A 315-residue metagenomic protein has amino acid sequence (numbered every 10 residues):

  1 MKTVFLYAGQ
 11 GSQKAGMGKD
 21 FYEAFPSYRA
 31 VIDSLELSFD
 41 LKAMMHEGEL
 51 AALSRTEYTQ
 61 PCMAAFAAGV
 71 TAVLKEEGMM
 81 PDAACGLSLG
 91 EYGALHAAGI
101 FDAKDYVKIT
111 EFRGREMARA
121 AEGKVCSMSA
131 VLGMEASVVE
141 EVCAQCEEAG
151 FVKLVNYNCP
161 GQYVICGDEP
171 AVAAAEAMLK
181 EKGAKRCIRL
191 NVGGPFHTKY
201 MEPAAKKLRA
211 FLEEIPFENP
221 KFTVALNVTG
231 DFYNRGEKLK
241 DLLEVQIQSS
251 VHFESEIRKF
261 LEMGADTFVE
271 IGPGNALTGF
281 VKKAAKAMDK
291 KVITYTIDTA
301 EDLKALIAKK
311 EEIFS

Functional and structural regions predicted by a protein language model:
M1-V139, T267-K286, K291-A300, I313: FabD-like malonyl-/acyl-CoA
G11-S12, E36-K42, A98-Q248: Alpha/beta catalytic cores of group-transfer enzymes, especially the acyltransferase/condensing modules of polyketide
T59-P61, P195-F196, S250, E254: Glycine-rich phosphate/pyrophosphate-binding beta-alpha loops
K75, K180, L261-G264: Non-catalytic positions within long, well-ordered alpha-helices that form the structural scaffold/packing of enzyme
R189-V192, L261, T296-T299: Short glycine-rich catalytic loops that host catalytic nucleophiles or stabilize transition states across multiple
S249-A265: A short, acidic, amphipathic alpha-helical segment used as a generic capping/interface helix at domain edges
L303-K309: Short, charged, surface-exposed secondary-structure boundary motifs
